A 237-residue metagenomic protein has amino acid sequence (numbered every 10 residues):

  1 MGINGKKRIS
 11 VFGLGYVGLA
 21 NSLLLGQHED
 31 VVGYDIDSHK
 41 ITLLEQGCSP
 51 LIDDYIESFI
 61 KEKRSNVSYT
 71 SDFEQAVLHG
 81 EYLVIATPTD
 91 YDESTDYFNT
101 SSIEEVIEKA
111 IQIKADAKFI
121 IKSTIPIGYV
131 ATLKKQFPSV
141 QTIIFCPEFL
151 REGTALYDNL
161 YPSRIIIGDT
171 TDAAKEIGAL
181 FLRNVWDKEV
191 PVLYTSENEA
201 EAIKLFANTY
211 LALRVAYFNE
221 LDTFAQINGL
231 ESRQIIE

Functional and structural regions predicted by a protein language model:
G2-C48: NAD(P)+-binding Rossmann beta1-loop-alpha1 motif at the extreme N-terminus of oxidoreductases
G33, Y69, I167: Conserved SAM-binding loop
I52: N-terminal FAD cofactor-binding segment of flavoenzymes
I56-E81: A structured beta-alpha segment of the ubiquitous adenosine-cofactor-binding alpha/beta core
I85-T87, S123, D169-T170: Glycine-rich, N-terminal phosphate-binding loop of Rossmann-like dinucleotide-binding domains
D90-T154: Rossmann-like NAD(P)(H) cofactor-binding subdomain of soluble oxidoreductases
T132-I144, R151-E237: Internal alpha-helical scaffold of NAD(P)-dependent oxidoreductase catalytic cores
